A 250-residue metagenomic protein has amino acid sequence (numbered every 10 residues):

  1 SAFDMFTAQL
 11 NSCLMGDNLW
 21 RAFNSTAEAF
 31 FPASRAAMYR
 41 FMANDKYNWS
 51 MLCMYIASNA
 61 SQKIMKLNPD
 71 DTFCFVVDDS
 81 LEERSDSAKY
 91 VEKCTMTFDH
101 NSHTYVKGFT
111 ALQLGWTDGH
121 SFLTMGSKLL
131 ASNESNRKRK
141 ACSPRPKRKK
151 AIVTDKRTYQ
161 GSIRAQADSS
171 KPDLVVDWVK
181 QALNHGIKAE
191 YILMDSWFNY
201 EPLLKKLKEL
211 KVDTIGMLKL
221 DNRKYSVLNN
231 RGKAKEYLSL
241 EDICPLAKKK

Functional and structural regions predicted by a protein language model:
S1-A43, N48-S50: Gly/serine-rich nucleotide phosphate-binding loop at the start of the catalytic core of nucleotide/ADP-ribose-handling
A8, A22-T26, D71-S85, L114 (+2 more regions): Short, conserved catalytic/metal-binding motifs centered on acidic residues
S12, A27, A60-I64, V179-G186 (+1 more regions): Hydrophobic, Leu/Ile/Phe/Ala-enriched alpha-helical segments that form helix-helix packing faces
C13, E28, H100-T104, A165-D168 (+1 more regions): Short, charged/polar micro-motifs that form catalytic or ligand-binding hotspots
N18, A36-A37, D99-I187: Electropositive, glycine- and tryptophan-enriched low-complexity nucleic-acid-binding patches
T26, F41, Y55, N59 (+3 more regions): Residues that form generic nucleotide/phosphate-binding pockets
A43-R145: Active-site-proximal, Lys/Arg-enriched surface segment that forms a nucleic-acid-binding/basic interface patch
K147-K250: An internal, acidic/charged active-site-proximal segment that coordinates divalent cations and/or engages
